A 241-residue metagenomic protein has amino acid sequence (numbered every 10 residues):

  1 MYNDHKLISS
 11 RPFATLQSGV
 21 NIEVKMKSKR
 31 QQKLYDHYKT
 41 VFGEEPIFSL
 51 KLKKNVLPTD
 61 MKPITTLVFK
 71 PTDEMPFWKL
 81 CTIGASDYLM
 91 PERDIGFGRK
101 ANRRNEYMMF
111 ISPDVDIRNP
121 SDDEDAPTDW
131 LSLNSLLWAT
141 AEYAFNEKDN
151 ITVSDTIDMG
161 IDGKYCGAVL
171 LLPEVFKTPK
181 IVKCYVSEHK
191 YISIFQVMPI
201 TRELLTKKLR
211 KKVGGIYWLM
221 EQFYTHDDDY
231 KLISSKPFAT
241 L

Functional and structural regions predicted by a protein language model:
Y2-T82, D87-M90, G98-R103, M108-L241: Acidic, proline/glycine-rich low-complexity IDRs
